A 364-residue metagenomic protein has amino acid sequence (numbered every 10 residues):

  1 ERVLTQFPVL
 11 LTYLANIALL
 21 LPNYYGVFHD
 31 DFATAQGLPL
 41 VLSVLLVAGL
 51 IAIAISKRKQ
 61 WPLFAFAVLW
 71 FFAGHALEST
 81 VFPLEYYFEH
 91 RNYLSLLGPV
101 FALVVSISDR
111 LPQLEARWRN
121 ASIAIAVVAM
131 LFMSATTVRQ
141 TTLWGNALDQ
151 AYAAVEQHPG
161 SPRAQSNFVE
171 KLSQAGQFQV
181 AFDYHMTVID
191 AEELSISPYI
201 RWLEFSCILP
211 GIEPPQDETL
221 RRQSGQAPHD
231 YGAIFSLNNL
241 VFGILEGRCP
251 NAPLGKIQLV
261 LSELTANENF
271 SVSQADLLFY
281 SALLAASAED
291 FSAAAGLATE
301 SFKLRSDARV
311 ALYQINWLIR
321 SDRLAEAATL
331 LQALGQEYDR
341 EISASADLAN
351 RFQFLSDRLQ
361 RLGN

Functional and structural regions predicted by a protein language model:
E1-K59, H75-S95, S108, P112 (+2 more regions): Membrane-interface amphipathic/re-entrant loop segments adjacent to transmembrane helices in multi-pass membrane
L46, V68, S122-I125: Sec-dependent signal peptide hydrophobic core
A48, A67-W70, Y93-F101, V105: Alpha-helical transmembrane segments of multi-pass membrane proteins
K59-V68: Membrane-interfacial loop-to-transmembrane alpha-helix junctions, especially the N-terminal start
L63, V100-T136: Signature aromatic-anchored transmembrane alpha helix within multi-pass, membrane-resident enzymes that catalyze glycan
L77-E78, F101, E170-K171: Active-site micro-motifs of SAM-dependent methyltransferase domains
L148-N364: C-terminal luminal/periplasmic domains and tails of membrane-associated envelope-modifying transferases
